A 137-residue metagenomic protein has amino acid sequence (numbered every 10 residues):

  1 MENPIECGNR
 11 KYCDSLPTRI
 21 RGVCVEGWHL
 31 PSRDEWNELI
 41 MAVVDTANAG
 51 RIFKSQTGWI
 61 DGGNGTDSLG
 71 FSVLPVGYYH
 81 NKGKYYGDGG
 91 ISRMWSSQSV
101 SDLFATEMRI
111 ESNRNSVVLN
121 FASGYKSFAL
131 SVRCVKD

Functional and structural regions predicted by a protein language model:
M1-D137: Conserved positions within compact, well-structured domain cores
